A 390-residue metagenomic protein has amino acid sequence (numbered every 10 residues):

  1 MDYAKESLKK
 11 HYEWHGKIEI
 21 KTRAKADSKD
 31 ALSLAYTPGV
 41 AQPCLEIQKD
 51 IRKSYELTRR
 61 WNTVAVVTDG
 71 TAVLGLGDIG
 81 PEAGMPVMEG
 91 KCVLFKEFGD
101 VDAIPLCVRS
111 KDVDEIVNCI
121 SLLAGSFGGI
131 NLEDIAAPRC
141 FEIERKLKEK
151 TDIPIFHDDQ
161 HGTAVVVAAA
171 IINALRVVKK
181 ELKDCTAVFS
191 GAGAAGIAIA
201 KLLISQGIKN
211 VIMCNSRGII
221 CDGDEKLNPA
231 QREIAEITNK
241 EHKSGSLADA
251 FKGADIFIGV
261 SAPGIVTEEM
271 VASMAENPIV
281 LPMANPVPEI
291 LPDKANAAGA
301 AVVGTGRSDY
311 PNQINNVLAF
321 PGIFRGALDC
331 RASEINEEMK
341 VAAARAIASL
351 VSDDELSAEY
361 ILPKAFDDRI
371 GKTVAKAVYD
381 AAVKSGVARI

Functional and structural regions predicted by a protein language model:
M1-I155, A375, A381, S385-R389: N-terminal ligand-binding/catalytic initiation module
Y12, Y55-R60, K96-E97, L122-A124 (+8 more regions): Solvent-exposed alpha-helices and their adjacent loops that cap or buttress functional pockets in soluble metabolic
D69-T71, I79, V108-R109, D134-A137 (+5 more regions): Short, ordered loop/turn segments at secondary-structure junctions
L74, I79-G99, T151, H157 (+2 more regions): Glycine-rich phosphate/diphosphate-binding loop of Rossmann-like nucleotide-binding domains
P105, N131-D134, I155-D158, M213 (+4 more regions): General beta-strand structural signal in soluble alpha/beta enzymes
D158-D159, V178-K180, P282-I390: Adenosine-phosphate binding glycine-rich loop
R232-V302, R307-D309: Rossmann-like adenosine-cofactor binding region
